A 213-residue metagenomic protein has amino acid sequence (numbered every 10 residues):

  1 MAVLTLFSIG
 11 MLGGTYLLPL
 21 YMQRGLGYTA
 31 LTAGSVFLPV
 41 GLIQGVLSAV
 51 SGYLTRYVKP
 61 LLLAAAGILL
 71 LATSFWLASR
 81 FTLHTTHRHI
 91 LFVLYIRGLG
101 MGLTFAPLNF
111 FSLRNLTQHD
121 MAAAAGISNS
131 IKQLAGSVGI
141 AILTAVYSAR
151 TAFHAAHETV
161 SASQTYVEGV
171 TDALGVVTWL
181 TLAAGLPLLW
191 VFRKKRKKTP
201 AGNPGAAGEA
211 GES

Functional and structural regions predicted by a protein language model:
M1-R150, Y166-K194: 12-transmembrane solute porter fold
A156-V170: Short, membrane-exposed interhelical loops at transmembrane-helix boundaries
V191-S213: Intrinsic disorder in cytosolic terminal tails and internal cytosolic loops of multi-pass membrane transporters
